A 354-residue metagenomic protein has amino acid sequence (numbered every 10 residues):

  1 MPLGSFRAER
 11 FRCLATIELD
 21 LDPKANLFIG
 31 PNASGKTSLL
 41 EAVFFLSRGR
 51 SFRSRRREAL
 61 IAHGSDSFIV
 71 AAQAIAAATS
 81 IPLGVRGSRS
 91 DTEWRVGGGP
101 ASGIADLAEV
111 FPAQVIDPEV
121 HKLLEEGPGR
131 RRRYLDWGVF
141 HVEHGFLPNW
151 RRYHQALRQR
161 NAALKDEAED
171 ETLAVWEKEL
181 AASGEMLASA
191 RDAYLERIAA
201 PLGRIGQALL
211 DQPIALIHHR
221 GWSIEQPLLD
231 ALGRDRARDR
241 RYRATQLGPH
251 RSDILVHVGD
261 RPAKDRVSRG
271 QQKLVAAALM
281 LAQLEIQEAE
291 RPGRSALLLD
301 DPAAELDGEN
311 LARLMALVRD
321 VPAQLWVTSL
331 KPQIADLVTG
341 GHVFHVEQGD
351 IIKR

Functional and structural regions predicted by a protein language model:
M1-P31, F45, D170-A182, M186-A296 (+3 more regions): Conserved NTPase motor "head" modules and their coupling/switch loops across ABC/AAA+ ATPases, GTPases, and GHKL ATPases
K36: Conserved lysine of the Walker
F44-R130, Y134-F146, E196-R204, G233-A237: Nucleotide-state sensing region of NTPase/ATPase domains
A72, Q324-L330: Structural recognition of the conserved hydrophobic beta-strand(s) that form the central parallel beta-sheet of P-loop
Q114, W326, H342-F344: Hydrophobic/aromatic beta-strand patches that form the interior of the parallel beta-sheet core in alpha/beta enzyme
K122-L123, G129-R133, W137-A174, K178: Long, charged N-terminal accessory/stalk domains
D300-P302: Walker B catalytic acidic pair
